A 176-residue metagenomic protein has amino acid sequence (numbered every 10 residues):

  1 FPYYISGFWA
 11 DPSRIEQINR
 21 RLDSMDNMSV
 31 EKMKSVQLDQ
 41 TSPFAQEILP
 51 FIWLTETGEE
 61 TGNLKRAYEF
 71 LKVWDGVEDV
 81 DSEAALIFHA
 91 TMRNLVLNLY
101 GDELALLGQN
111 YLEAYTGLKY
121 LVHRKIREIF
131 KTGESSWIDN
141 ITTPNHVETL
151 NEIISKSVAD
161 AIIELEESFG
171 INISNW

Functional and structural regions predicted by a protein language model:
F1-R66: Structured mid-domain segments that build the active-site/substrate or prosthetic-cofactor binding neighborhood
Q37-W176: Acidic, low-complexity N-terminal propeptides/linkers enriched in Ser/Thr/Asp/Gly that mediate export, maturation
